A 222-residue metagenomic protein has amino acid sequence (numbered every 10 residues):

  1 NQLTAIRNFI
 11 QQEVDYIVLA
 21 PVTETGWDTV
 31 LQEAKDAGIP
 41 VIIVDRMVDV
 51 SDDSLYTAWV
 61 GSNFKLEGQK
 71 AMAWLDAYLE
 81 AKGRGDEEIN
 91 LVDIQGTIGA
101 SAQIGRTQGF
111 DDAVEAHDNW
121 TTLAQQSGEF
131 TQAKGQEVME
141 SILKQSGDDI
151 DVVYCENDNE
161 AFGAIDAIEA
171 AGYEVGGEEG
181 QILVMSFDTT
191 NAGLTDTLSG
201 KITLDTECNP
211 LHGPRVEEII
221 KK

Functional and structural regions predicted by a protein language model:
N1-K222: A residue-level marker of the well-folded mature domains of exported/periplasmic proteins
